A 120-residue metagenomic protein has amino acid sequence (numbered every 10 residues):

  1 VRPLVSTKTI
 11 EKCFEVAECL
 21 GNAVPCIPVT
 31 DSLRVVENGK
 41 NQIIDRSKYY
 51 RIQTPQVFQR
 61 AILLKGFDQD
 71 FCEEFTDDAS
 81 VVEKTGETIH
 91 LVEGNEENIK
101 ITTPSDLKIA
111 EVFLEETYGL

Functional and structural regions predicted by a protein language model:
L4, V35-V36, G66, A110: Residues that scaffold the ATP/ADP-binding catalytic core of kinase and kinase-like folds
L4-V35: Conserved donor-nucleotide/metal-binding helix-loop-beta segment in metal-dependent transferases, i.e., the alpha-helix
K8, V36-N38, T102-L107: Short secondary-structure transition/capping segments
F14, G39-D45, K108-A110: Short, hinge-like loop/turn segments at secondary-structure boundaries
L20-V24, Q42, F75: Short, structured loop/turn "capping" segments at alpha-beta junctions
D31-F58: Short, flexible, basic/aromatic active-site loop/helix in glycosyltransferases
R51-L120: Conserved alpha/beta core of the MobA/IspD/sugar-nucleotide pyrophosphorylase nucleotidyltransferase superfamily
